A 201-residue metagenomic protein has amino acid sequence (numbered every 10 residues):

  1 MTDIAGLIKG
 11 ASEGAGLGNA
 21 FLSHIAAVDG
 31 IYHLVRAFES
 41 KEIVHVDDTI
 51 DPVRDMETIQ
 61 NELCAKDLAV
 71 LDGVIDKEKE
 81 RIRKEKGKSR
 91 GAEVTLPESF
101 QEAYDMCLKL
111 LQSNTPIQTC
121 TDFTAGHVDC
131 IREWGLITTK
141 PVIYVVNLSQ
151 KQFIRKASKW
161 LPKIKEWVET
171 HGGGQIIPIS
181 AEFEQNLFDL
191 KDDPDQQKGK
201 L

Functional and structural regions predicted by a protein language model:
M1-H33, F38-E57, D122-W134, S158-L161: Switch II of P-loop NTPase G domains
S12, I50, E62, T95-E98 (+1 more regions): Residue-level detector of secondary-structure boundary/capping sites
A20, L63, V70, L96-S99: Alpha-helical initiation/capping and key positions within long helical/coiled-coil segments
G30-H33, F38-K66, V70-K77, T139 (+2 more regions): Switch/coupling subdomain of P-loop NTPase systems
K77-L201: C-terminal-of-GTPase-core extension/linker across diverse P-loop GTPases
